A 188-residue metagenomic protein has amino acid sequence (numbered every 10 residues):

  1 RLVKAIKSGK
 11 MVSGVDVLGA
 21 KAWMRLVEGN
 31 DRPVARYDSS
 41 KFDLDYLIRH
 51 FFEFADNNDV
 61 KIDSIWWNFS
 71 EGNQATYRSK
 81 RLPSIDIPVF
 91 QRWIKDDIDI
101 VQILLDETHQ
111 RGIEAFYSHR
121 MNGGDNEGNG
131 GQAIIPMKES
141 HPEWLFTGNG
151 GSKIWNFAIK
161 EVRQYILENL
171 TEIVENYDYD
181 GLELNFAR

Functional and structural regions predicted by a protein language model:
A5-F42, Q91-D106, A115-N176: Active-site-adjacent "subsite" loops/lids of carbohydrate-active enzymes
D43-Y46, S84-D86: Short, low-complexity, polar/charged sequence segments that are solvent-exposed and flexible
D45-T76, N176-G181: Catalytic domains of carbohydrate-active enzymes, especially glycoside hydrolases
A55, I65, T108, I166 (+2 more regions): Conserved, mostly hydrophobic/aromatic
S64-N68, E114-R120, G181-N185: Outer-envelope exported proteins of Gram-negative bacteria
N68-Q91, F186-R188: Glycine-rich, proline-tolerant flexible connector loops at the mouths of alpha/beta enzymes
